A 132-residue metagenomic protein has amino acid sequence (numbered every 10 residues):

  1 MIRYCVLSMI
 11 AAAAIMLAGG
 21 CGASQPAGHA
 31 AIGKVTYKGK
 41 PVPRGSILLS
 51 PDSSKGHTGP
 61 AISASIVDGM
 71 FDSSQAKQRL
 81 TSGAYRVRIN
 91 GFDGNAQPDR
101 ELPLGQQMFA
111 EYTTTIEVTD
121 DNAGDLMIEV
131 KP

Functional and structural regions predicted by a protein language model:
I2-P132: Glycine/proline-rich low-complexity segments that form flexible loops, beta-turns, and polyproline
